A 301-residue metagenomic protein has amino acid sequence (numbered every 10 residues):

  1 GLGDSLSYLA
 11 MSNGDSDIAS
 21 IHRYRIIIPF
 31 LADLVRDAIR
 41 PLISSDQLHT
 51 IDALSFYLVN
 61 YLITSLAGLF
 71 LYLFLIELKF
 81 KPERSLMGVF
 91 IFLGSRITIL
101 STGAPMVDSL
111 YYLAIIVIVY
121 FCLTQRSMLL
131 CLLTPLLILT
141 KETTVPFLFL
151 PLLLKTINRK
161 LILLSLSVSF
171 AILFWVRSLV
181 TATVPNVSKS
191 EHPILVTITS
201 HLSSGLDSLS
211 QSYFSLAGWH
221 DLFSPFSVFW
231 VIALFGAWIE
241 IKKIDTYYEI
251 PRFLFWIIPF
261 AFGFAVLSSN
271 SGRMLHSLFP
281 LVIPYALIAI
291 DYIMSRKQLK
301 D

Functional and structural regions predicted by a protein language model:
G1-A10, A19-V35, V187, L202: Extracytoplasmic catalytic/substrate-binding loops of multi-pass membrane glycan-assembly enzymes
S20, Y24, S55-L62, I91 (+2 more regions): Membrane-embedded glycan-lipid processing machinery
I28, A32, R36, S55-F70 (+3 more regions): Transmembrane alpha-helices of multi-pass, membrane-embedded glycan-processing enzymes that use lipid-linked
G68-G94: Transmembrane-helix signature of polytopic, membrane-embedded enzymes that assemble or transfer cell-envelope glycans
F70, L110-L130, L281-Y285: Specific aromatic-rich, kink-prone transmembrane helix
I116-F121, M128-K141, P146-L153, F262: Membrane-interface alpha helices of multi-pass inner-membrane proteins
T124, P146-S169: Perimembrane helix-loop-helix junctions
N158-K243, R252: Membrane-lumen/periplasm interface segments of specific transmembrane helices in polyprenyl phosphate-linked
